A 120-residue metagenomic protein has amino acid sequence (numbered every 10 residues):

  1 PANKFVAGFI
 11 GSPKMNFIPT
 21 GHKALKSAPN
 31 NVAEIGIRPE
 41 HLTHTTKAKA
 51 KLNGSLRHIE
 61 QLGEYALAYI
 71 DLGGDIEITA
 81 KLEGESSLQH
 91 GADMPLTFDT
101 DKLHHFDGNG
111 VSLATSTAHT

Functional and structural regions predicted by a protein language model:
P1-G11: Conserved beta-strand-loop-alpha-helix hinge in the C-terminal portion of ABC ATPase nucleotide-binding domains
P13-N16, K23-T120: Non-catalytic connector elements of ABC transporters
